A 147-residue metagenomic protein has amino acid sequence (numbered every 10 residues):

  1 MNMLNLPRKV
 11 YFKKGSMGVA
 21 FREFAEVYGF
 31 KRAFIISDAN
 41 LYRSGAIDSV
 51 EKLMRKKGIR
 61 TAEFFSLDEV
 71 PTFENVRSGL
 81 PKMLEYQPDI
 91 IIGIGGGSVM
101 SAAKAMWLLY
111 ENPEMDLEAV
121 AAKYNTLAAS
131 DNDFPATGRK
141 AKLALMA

Functional and structural regions predicted by a protein language model:
M1-E63: An N-terminal, well-structured beta->alpha segment
K9-K13, D68-V70, K123: Short, flexible loop segments at the rims of nucleotide/cofactor-binding pockets, characterized by
F12, E63-F65, I92, A147: General beta-strand structural signal in soluble alpha/beta enzymes
L41-Y42, V70-P71, V99-M100: Short secondary-structure capping/turn micro-motifs that flank functional sites
E63-E74: Short beta->alpha junction loops
E74-A147: Glycine/threonine-rich beta-strand-loop-alpha-helix active-site module that forms ligand/phosphate-binding
